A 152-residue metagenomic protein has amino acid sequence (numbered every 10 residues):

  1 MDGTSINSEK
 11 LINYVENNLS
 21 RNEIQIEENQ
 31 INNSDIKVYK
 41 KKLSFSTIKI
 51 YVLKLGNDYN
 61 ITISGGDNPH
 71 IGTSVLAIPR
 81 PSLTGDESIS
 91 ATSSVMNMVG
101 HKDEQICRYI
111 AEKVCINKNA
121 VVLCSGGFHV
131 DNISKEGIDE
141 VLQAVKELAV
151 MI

Functional and structural regions predicted by a protein language model:
D2-S44: Short, Gly/Pro- and small/polar-rich lid/capping loops
E23, V38-N117, V121-V130, K135-V145 (+1 more regions): Conserved mixed alpha/beta catalytic, RNA-binding, or beta-rich assembly cores of soluble enzyme, regulatory
